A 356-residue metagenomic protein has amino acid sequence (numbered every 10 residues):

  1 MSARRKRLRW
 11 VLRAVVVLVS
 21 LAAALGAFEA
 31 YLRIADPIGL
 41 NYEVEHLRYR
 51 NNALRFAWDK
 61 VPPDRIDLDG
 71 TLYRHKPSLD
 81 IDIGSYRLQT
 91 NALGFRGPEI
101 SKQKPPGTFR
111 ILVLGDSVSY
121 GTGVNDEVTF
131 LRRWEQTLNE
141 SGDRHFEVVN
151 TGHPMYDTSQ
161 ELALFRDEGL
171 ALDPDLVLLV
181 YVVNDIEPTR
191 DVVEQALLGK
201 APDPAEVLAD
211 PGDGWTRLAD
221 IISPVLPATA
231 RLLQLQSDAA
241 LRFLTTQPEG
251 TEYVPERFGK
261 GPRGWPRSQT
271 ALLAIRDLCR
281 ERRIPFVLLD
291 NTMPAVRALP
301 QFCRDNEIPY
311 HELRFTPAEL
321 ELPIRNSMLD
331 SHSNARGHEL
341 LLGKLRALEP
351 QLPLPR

Functional and structural regions predicted by a protein language model:
M1-R9: N-terminal Lys/Arg-rich, disordered targeting/topogenic segments
L8, V182-S327, S331: Serine-dependent acyl-ester chemistry module
A14-E29: Hydrophobic membrane-insertion alpha-helices, especially the h-region of bacterial N-terminal signal peptides
E29, D116, E161, V177 (+3 more regions): Generic structural signal for small/hydrophobic residues in well-ordered secondary structure, especially within
L40-T137, S141-G142, P317-E321: Membrane/wall-proximal cationic-aromatic binding patches
I83-R87, S101, P106, R110-L112 (+1 more regions): Conserved SGNH/GDSL esterase-like catalytic core that processes O-acyl groups on lipids and polysaccharides
T158, L162, W265, Q269 (+1 more regions): Short, amphipathic alpha-helical "lid/cap" segments that border enzyme active or binding sites
M328-R356: Histidine-centered active-site loop/cap adjacent to the catalytic His in serine esterases/O-acetyl transfer systems
